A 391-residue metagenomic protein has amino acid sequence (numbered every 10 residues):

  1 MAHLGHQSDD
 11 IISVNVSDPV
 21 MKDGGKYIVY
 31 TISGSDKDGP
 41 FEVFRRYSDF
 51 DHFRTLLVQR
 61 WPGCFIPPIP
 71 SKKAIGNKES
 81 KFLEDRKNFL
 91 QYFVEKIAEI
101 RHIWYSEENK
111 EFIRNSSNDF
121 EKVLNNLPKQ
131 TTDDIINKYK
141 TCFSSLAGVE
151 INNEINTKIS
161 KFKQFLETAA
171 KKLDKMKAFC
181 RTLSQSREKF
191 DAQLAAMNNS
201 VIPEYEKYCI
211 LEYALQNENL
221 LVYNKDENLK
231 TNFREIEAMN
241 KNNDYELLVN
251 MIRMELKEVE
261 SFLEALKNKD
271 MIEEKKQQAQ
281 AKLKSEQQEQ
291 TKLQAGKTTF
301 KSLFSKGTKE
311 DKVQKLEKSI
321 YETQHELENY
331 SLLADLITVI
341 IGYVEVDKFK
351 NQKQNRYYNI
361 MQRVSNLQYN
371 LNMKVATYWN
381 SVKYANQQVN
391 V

Functional and structural regions predicted by a protein language model:
M1-K189, Q193-L194, A376-K383: Phox homology (PX) phosphoinositide-binding domain
H3, Q388-V391: A positional/structural detector of protein chain ends, strongest at the extreme C-terminus and weakly at the extreme
Y139-V389: C-terminal, extended alpha-helical scaffolding domains
